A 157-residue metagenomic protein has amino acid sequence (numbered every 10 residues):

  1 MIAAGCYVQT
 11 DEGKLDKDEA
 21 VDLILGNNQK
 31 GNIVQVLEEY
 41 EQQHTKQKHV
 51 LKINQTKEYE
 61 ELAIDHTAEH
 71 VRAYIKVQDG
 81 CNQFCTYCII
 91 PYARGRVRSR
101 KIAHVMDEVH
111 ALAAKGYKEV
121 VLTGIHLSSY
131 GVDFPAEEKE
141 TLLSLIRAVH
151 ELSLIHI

Functional and structural regions predicted by a protein language model:
M1-G131: Proteins enriched for Cys/Gly/acidic motifs involved in redox and nucleic-acid/cofactor modification
D18, V36, S144, A148-L152: Alpha-helical structural signal in soluble globular domains
Q42, V77, K139-E140, H150: Intrinsic structural disorder
Y59-E60, L142, S153: Aromatic-residue hotspot detector
I102, E138-S144: Charged helix-capping and loop-helix junction motifs
V132-E138: Short glycine/threonine-rich loop-to-helix capping motif typified by GTGT followed within a few residues by an Asp-Pro
I155-I157: Conserved small/polar residues in nucleotide/adenosyl-binding loops
